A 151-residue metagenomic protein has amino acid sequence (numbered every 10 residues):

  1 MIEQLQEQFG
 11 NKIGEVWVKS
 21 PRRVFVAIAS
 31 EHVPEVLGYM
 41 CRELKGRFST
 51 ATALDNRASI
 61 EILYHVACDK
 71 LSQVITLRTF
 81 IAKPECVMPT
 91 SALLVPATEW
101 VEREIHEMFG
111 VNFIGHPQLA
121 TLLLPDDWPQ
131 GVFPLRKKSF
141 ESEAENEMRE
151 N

Functional and structural regions predicted by a protein language model:
M1-N151: Terminal low-complexity/charged segments
